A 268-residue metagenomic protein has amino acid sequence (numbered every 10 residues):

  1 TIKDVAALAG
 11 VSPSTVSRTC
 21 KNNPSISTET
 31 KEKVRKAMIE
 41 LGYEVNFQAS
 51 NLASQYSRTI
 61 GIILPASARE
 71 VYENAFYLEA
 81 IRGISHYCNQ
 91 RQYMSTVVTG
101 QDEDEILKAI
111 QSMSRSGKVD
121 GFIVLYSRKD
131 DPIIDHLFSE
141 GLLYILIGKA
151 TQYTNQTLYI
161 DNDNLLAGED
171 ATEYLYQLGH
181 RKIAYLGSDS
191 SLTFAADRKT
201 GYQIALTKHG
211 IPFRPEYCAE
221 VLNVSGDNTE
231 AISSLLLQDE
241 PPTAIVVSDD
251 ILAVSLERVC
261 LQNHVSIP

Functional and structural regions predicted by a protein language model:
T1-R58: N-terminal helix-turn-helix DNA-binding module of bacterial transcription factors
L8, E40, G83-Q92, F138-L146 (+1 more regions): Bacterial carbohydrate/catabolite-sensing allosteric modules
S25, E29, F47, N51 (+8 more regions): Residues at secondary-structure transition points
Y43, Q101-D104, L125-D130, I251: Short beta->alpha connector loops
Y43-K108: Amphipathic helical "hinge" segments at domain boundaries
L107, D130-I134, A253-L256: Short, well-ordered alpha-helical microsegments
R115-G121, D239-A244: Short acidic/histidine-rich motifs immediately flanking catalytic phosphotransfer sites in two-component signaling
